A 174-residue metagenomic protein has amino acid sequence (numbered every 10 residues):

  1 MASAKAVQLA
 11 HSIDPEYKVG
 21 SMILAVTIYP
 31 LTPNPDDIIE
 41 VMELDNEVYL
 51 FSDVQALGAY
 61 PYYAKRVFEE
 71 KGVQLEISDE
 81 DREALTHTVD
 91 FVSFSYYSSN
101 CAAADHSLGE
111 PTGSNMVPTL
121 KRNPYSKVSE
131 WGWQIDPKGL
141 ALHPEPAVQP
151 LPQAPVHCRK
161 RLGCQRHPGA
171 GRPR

Functional and structural regions predicted by a protein language model:
M1-P173: Active-site region of glycoside hydrolase catalytic domains
